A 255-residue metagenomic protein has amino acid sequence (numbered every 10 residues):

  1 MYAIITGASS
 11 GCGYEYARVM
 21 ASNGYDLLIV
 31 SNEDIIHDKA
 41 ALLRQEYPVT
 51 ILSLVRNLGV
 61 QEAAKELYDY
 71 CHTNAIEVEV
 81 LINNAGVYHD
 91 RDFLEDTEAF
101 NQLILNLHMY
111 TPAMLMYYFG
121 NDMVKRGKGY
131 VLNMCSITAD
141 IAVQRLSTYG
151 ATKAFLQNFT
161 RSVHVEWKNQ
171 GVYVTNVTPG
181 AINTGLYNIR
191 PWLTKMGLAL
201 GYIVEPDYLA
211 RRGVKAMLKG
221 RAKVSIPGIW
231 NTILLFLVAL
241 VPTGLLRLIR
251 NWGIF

Functional and structural regions predicted by a protein language model:
S9-G11: Conserved glycine-rich cofactor-binding loop
N23-K39: Conserved glycine-rich Rossmann-like NAD(P)H-binding loop of the short-chain dehydrogenase/reductase
N84-H89: Conserved NAD(P)H cofactor-binding loop of Rossmann-fold oxidoreductase domains
D92-L94, F100-L105: Substrate-binding pocket helix/loop in short-chain dehydrogenase/reductase
M116, T152: Active-site helix of classical SDR
S136: Residue(s) in the substrate-gating loop at a strand-loop-helix junction that position the organic substrate next
E166-I229: SDR active-site lid
